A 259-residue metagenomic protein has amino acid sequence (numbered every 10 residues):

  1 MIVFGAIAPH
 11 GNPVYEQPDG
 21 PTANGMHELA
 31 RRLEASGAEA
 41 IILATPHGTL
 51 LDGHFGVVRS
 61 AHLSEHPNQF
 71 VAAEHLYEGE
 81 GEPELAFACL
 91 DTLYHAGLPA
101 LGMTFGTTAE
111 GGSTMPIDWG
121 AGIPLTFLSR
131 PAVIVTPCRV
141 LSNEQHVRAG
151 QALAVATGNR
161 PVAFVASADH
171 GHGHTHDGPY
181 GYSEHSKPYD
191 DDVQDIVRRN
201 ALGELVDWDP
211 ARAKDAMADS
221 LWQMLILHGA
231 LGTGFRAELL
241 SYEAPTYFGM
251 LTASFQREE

Functional and structural regions predicted by a protein language model:
M1, N159-R160: Short helix-terminating capping/connector loops at secondary-structure junctions
M1-E39, L50-V147, G178-E259: Flexible, D/E/H-enriched segments
E39-T45, R160-A168: Beta-strand elements within well-structured catalytic alpha/beta cores of enzymes that handle phosphate/sulfate esters
H47-T49, H170-G171: Catalytic metal-binding/acid-base residues of hydrolase active sites
L51, Q151-A156, V162: Non-transmembrane, aqueous-exposed alpha-helical and coiled segments at domain scale
L125-L128, L153-T157: Alpha-helix C-terminal capping segments
L141-S142, H170-G173: Short, catalytically relevant binding-site loops at active-site mouths
